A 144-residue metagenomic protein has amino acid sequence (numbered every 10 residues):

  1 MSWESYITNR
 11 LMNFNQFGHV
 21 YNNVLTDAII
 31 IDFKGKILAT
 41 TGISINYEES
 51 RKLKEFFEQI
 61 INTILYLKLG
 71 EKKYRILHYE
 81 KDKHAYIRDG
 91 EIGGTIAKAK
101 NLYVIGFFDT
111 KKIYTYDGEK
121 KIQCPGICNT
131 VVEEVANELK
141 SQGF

Functional and structural regions predicted by a protein language model:
M1-F144: Non-catalytic interaction/Regulatory regions outside core domains
